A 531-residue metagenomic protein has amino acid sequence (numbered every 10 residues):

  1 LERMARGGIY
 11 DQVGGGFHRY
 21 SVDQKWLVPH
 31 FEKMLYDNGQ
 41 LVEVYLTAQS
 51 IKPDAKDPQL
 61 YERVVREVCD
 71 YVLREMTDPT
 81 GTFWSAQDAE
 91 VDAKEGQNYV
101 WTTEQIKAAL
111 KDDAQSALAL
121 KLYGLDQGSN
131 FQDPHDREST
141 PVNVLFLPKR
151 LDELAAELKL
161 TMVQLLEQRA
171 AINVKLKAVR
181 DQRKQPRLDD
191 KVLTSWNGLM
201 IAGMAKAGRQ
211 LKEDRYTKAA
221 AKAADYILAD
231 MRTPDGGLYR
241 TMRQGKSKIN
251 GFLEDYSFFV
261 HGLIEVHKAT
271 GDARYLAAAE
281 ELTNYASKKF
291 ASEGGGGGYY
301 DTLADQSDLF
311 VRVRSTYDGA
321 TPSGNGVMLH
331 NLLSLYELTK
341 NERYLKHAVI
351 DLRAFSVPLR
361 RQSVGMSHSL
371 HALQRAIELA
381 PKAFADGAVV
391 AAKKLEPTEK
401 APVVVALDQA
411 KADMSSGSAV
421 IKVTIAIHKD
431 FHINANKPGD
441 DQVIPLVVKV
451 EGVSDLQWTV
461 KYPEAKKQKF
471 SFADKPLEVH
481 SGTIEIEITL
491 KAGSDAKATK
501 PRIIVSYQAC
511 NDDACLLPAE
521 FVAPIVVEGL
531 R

Functional and structural regions predicted by a protein language model:
L1-A406, S415-T424: Glycan-recognition and catalytic cores of secretory/periplasmic carbohydrate-active enzymes
L345-K346, L359-R531: Extracellular/lumen-exposed scaffold segments
